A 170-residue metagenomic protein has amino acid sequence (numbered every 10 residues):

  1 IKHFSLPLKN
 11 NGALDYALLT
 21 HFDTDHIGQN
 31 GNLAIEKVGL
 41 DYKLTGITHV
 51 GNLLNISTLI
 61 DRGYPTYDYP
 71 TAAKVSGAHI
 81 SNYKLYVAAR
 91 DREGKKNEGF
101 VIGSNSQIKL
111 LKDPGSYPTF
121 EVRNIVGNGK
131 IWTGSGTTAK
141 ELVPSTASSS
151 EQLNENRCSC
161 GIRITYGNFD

Functional and structural regions predicted by a protein language model:
H3, N10-Y16, I27-D170: Flexible, acidic/histidine-containing loops and adjacent segments that form or flank the divalent-metal
T20-H26: Histidine-centered divalent metal-coordination motifs
